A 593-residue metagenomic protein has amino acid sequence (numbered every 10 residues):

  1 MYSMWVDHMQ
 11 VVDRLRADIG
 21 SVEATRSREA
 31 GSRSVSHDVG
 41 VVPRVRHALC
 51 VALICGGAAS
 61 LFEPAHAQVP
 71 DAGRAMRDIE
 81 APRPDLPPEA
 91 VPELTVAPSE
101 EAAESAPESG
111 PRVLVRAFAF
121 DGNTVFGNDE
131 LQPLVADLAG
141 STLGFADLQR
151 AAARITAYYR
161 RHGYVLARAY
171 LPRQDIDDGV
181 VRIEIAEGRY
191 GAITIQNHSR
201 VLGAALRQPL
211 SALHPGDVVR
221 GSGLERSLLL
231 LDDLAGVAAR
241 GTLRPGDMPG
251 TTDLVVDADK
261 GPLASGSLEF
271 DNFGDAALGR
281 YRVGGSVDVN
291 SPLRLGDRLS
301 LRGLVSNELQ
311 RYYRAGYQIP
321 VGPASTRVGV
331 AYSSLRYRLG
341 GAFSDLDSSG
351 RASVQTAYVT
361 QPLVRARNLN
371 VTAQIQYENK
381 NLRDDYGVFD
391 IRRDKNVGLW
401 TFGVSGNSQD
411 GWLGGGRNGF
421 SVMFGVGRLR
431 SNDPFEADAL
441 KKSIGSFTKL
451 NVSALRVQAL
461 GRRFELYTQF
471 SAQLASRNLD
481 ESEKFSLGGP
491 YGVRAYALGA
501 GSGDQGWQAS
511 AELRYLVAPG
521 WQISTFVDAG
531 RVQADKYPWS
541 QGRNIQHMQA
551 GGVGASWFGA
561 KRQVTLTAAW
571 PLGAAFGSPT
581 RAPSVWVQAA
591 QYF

Functional and structural regions predicted by a protein language model:
Q68-G274, S286, G303-R311, Q469-F470: Periplasmic polypeptide-binding modules associated with outer-membrane biogenesis and secretion
L234, P249, A276-R280, S306-Y312 (+11 more regions): Transmembrane beta-barrel outer-membrane domains
A264-G266, L293-L299, P323-V328, Y337 (+5 more regions): Repeated loop/turn-to-beta-strand initiation elements of outer-membrane beta-barrel proteins
A264-G274, G285, G296-S306, Y313-A315 (+5 more regions): Transmembrane beta-strand segments that form the barrel wall of outer-membrane beta-barrel proteins
G266-L268, V287, L299-G303, V328-Y332 (+9 more regions): Membrane-embedded beta-strand positions of outer-membrane beta-barrel proteins
V283-P292, R311-Y332, S353-L363, W400-S408 (+5 more regions): Feature captures outer-membrane beta-barrel proteins of Gram-negative bacteria and organelles
P320, R327-Y467, S471-R477: Transmembrane beta-strand segments of outer-membrane beta-barrel domains in Gram-negative and organellar OMPs
D438-F593: C-terminal transmembrane beta-barrel domains of outer membrane proteins
